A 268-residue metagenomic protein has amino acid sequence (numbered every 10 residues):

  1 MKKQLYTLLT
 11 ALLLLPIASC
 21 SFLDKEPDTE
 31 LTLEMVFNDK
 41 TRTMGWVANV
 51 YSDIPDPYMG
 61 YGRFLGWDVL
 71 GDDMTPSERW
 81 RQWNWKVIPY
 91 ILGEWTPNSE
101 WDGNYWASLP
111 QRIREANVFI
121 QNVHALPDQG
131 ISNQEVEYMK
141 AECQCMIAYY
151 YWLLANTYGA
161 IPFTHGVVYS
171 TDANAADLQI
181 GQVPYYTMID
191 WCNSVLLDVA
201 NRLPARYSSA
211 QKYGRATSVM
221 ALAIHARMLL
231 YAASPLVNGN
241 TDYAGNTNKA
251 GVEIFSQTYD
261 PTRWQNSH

Functional and structural regions predicted by a protein language model:
M1-D28: Bacterial Sec-dependent N-terminal signal peptides
C20-V69, T247: Membrane-proximal, proline-rich intrinsically disordered regions
M44-A48, S52-Y58, G62, W80-Y158 (+1 more regions): Conserved, well-structured interaction surfaces
V50, A148, A223-S234: Amphipathic alpha-helical repeat scaffolds of TPR domains
I147, L154, A160, T164 (+2 more regions): Aromatic-lined, polymer-binding surfaces characteristic of secreted/periplasmic polysaccharide-degrading enzymes
A155-N156, P162, Y207, Y231-N240: Short coil/turn linking the two alpha-helices of tandem helical-hairpin repeats
A233, R263-H268: Polar, glycine-rich mid-to-C-terminal structural blocks that act as macromolecule-binding/assembly scaffolds
G239-Y259: A solvent-exposed, charged loop/short amphipathic helix patch at secondary-structure junctions
